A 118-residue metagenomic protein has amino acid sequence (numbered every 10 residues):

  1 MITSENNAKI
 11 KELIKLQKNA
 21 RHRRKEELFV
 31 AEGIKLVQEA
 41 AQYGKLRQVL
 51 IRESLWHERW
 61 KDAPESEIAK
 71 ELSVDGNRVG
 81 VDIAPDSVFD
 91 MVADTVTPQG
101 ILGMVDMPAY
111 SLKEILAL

Functional and structural regions predicted by a protein language model:
M1-V96: N-terminal positively charged helical leader segments and presequences
D94-I101, V105-L118: Acidic/glycine-rich phosphate/pyrophosphate-binding loops and surrounding catalytic core that coordinate Mg2+
